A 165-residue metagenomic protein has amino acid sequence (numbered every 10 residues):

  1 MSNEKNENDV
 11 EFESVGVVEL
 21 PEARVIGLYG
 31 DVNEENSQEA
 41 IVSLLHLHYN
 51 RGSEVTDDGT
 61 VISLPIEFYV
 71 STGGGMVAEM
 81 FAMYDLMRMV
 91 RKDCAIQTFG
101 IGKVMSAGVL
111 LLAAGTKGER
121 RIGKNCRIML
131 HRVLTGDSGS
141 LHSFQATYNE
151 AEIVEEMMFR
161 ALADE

Functional and structural regions predicted by a protein language model:
M1-E165: Terminal-region recognition feature
